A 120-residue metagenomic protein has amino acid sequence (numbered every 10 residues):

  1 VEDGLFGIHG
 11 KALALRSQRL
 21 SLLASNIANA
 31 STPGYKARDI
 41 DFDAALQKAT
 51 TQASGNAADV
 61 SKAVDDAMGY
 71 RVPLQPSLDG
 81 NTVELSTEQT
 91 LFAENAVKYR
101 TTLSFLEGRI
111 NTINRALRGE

Functional and structural regions predicted by a protein language model:
V1-E120: Amphipathic alpha-helical polymerization modules
